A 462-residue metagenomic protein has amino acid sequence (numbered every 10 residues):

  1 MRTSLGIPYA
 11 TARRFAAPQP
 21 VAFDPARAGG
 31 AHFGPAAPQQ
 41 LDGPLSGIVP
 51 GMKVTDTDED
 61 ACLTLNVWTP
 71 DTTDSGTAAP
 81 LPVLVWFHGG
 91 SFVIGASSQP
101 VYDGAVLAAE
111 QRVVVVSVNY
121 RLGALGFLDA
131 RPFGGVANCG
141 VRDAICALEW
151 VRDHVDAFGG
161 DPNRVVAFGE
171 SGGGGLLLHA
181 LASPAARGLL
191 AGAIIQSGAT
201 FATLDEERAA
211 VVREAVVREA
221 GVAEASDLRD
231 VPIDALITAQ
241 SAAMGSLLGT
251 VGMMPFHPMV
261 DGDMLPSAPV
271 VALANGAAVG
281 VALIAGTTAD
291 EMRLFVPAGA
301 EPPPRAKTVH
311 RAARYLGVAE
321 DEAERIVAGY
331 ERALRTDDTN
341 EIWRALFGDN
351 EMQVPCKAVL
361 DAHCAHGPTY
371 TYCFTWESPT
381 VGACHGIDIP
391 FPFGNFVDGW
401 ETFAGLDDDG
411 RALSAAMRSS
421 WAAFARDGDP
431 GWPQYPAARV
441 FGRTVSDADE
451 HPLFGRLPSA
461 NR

Functional and structural regions predicted by a protein language model:
M1-N138, P162, V309, G399-M417 (+2 more regions): Non-catalytic accessory segments of hydrolases
C62, G135-A157, E207-E214: Alpha/beta-hydrolase active-site loop
P82, V151, F158-S171: Alpha/beta-hydrolase fold nucleophile elbow
G89, C139-D143, S171-G174: Active-site loop->helix "elbow" adjoining a glycine-rich segment at hydrolase catalytic centers
A167, I194-Q196, G286: A short, hydrophobic beta-strand element of the alpha/beta-hydrolase
G174-A186: Short glycine-enriched nucleophile-adjacent loop and the immediately C-terminal alpha-helix near the catalytic center
R187-A199: A conserved short beta-strand
A223, A235-D408, S420: Substrate-gating cap/lid region and adjacent catalytic-acid/histidine neighborhood within extracellular/lumenal
